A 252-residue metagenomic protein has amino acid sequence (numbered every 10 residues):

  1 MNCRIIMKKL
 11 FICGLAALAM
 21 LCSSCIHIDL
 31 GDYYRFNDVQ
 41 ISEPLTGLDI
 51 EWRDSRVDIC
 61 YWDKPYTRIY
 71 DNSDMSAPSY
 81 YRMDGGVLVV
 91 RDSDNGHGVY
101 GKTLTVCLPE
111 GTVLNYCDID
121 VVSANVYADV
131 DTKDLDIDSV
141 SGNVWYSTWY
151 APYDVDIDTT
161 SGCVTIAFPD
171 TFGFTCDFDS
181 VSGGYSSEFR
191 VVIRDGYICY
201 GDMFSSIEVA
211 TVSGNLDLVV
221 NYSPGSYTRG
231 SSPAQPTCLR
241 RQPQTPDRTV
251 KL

Functional and structural regions predicted by a protein language model:
M1-M7: N-terminal secretory signal peptides that target proteins for export/translocation
K8-L15: Sec-dependent signal peptide recognition, specifically the positively charged N-region followed immediately by
L21-S24: C-terminal motif of bacterial Sec signal peptides marking the signal peptidase cleavage site
I26-G86, T105-C107, V113, V126-V130 (+4 more regions): Short linear S-[DN]-x-LW-Φ motif typified by the pepsin-like aspartic protease active-site region
I59, S93, V144-L252: Short, surface-exposed interaction patches in beta-rich subdomains that mediate adhesion/assembly near membranes
S73-M75, V90-K102: Secondary-structure transition/turn motif
V99-T105, S141, S161: Extracellular beta-strand/beta-solenoid scaffold signature
Y116-Y153, D158: Right-handed parallel beta-helix
